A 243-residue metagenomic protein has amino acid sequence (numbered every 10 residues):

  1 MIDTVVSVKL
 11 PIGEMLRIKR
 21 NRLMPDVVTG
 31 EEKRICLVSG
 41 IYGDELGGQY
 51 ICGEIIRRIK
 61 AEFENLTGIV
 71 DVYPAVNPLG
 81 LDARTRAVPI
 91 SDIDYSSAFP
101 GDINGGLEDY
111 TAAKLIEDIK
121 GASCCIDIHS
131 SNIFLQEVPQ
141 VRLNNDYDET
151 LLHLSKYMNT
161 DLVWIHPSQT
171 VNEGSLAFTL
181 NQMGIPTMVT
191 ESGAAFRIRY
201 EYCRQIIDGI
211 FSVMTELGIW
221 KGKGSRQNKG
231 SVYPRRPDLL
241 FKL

Functional and structural regions predicted by a protein language model:
M1-L243: Structured catalytic-domain cores with a bias toward divalent-metal coordination
